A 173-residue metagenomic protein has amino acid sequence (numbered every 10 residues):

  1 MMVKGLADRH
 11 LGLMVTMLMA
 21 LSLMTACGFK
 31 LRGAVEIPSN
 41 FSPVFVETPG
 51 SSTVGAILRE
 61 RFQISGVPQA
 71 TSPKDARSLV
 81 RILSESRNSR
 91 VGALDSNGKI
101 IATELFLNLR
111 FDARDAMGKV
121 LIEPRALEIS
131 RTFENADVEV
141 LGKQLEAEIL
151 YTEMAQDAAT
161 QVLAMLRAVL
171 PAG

Functional and structural regions predicted by a protein language model:
M2-V15: Bacterial N-terminal signal peptides that target proteins for export
T16-A20: Hydrophobic membrane-insertion alpha-helices, especially the h-region of bacterial N-terminal signal peptides
L23-A26: C-terminal motif of bacterial Sec signal peptides marking the signal peptidase cleavage site
G28-L31: Bacterial signal peptide processing site
N40-S86: N-terminal segment of the mature soluble domain
R81-A126, S130-E148, A164: Surface-exposed short loop/turn segments
L141-G173: C-terminal/domain-edge helix-coil "capping" segments
